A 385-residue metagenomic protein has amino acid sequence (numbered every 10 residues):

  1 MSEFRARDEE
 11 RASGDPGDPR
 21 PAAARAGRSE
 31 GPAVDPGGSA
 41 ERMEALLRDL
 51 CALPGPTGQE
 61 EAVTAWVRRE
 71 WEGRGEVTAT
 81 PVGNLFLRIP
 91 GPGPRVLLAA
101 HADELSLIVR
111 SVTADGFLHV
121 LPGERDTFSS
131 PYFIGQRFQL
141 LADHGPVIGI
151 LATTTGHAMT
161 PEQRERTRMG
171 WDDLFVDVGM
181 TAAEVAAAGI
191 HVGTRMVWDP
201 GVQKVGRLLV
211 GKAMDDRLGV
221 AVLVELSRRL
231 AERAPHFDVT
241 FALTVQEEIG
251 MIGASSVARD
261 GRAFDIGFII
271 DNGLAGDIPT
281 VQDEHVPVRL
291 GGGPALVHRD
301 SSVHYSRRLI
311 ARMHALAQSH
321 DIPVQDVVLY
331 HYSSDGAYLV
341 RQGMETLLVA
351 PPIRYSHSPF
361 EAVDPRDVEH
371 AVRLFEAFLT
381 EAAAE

Functional and structural regions predicted by a protein language model:
M1-E385: N-terminal hydrophobic/helix-forming segments and targeting peptides
